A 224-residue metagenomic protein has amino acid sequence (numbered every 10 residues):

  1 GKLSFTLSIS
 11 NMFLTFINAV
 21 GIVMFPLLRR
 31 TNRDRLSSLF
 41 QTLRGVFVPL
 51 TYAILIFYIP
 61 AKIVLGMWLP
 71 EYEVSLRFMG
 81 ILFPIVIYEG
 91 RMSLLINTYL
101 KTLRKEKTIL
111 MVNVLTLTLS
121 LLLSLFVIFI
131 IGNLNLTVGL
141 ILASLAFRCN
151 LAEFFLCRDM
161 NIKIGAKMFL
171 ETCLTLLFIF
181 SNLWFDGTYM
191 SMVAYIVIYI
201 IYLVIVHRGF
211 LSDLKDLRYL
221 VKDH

Functional and structural regions predicted by a protein language model:
G1-F13, L27-R30, K62-E71: Helix-terminus/linker motif at the lipid-water interface of multi-pass membrane proteins
S4, D34-P60, L76-M79: Interfacial transmembrane-helix starts/ends
L7, L14-I22, I59, R77-R104 (+4 more regions): Short runs within selected transmembrane alpha-helices of multi-pass transporters and secretion channels
S10-F47, I96-T102: Helix-loop junctions and terminal segments of transmembrane helices in multi-pass membrane transport/translocation
T31-S37, T102-K107, I130, L156-A166 (+1 more regions): Membrane-interface helix-boundary motifs at transmembrane edges
T51-Y58, L121-L123, E171-L183, V193-H207: Hydrophobic core of alpha-helical transmembrane segments in multi-pass integral membrane proteins
Y52-E71, L125: Short membrane-interface helical motifs at transmembrane helix boundaries in multi-pass membrane transporters
G165, S181-H224: Membrane-proximal transmembrane or re-entrant/amphipathic helices at the cytosolic face
